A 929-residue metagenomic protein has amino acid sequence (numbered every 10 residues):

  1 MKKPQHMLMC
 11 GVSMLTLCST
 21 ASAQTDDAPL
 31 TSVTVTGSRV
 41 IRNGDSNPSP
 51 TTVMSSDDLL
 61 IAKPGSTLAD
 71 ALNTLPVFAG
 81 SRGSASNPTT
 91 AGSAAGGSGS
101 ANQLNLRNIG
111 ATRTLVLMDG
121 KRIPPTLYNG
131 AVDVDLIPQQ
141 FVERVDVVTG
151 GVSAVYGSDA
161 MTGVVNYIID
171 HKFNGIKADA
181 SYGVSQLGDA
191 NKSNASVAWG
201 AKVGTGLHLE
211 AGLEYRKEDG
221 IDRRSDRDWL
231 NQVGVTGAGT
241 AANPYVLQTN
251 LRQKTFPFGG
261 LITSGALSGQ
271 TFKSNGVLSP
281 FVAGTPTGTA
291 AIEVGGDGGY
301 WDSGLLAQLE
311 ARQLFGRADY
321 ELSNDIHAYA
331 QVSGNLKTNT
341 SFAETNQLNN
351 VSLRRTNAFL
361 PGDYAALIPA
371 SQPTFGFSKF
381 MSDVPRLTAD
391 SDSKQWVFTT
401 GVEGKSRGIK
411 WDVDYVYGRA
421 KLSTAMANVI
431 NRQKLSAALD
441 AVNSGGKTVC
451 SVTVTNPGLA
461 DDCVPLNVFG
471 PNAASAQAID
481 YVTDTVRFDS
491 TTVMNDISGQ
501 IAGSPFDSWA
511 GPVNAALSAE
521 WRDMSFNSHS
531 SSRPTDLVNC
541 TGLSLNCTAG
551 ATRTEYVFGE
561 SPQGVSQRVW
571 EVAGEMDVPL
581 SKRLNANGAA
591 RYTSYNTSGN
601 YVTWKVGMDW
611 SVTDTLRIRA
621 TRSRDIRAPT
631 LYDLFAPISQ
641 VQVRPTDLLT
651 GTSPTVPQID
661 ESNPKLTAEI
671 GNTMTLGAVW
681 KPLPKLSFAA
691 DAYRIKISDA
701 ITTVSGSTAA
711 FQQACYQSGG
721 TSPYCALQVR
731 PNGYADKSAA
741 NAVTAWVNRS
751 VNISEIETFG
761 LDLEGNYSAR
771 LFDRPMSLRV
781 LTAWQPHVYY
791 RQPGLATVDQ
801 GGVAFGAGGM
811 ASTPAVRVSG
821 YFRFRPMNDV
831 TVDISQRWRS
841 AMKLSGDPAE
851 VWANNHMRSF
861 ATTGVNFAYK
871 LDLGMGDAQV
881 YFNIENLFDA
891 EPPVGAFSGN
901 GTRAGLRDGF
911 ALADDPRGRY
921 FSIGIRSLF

Functional and structural regions predicted by a protein language model:
M1-P76, R107, S196, G200-A201 (+3 more regions): N-terminal Sec signal peptide and the immediately downstream disordered periplasmic leader that contains the TonB box
D26-D27, K172-I176, G188, G204-G206 (+12 more regions): Short loop/turn motifs that connect adjacent beta-strands in outer-membrane beta-barrel proteins
L68-T74, N102-N105, D133-P138, D159-A180 (+1 more regions): N-terminal periplasmic accessory domains that precede and gate Gram-negative outer-membrane beta-barrel machines
N73-K121: Extracytoplasmic beta-strand/coil segments of soluble accessory domains associated with Gram-negative outer-membrane
K121-T149: Short acidic/polar hinge/loop motifs at secondary-structure boundaries that mediate gating or recognition
Y128, D219-I221, S225-T236, T271-L309 (+7 more regions): Surface-exposed, low-complexity loop segments enriched in small/polar and acidic residues
Q433, S687, K696-S698, P786 (+2 more regions): C-terminal beta-signal and adjacent terminal beta-strands/loops of Gram-negative outer-membrane beta-barrel proteins
V641, L778-D872, F888, F897: C-terminal beta-barrel architecture of Gram-negative outer-membrane proteins
